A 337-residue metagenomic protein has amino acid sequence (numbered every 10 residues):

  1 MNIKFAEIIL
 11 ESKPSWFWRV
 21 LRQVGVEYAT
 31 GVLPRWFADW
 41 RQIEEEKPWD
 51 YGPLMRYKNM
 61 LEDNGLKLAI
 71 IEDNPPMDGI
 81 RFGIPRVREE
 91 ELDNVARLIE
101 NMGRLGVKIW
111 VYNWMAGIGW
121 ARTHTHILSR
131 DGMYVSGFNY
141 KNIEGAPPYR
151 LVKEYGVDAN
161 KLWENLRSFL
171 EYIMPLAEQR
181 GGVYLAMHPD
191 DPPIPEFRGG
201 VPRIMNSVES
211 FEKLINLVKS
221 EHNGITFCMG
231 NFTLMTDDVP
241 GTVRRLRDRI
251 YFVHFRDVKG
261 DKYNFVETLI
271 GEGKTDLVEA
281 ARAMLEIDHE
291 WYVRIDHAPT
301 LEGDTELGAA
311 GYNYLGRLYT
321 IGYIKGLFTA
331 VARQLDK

Functional and structural regions predicted by a protein language model:
M1-K4, E11-K13, W18-V20, G25 (+7 more regions): Histidine-acidic metal/acid-base catalytic patches
A29: Long, His/Glu/Asp-enriched segments that create or flank divalent metal/ion-associated functional microenvironments
V32-R167, E171, P175, Q179 (+1 more regions): Structural motif corresponding to the early beta-alpha repeats
L33-P34, N74-P76, Y149-V152, H188-P193 (+2 more regions): Generic detector of short, locally flexible boundary/turn motifs and exposed helical patches
I70-I71, A186, T226, R294: Generic enzyme active-site microenvironment
D73, Y112-G117, M187-D191, D296-A298: Short, well-ordered beta-to-alpha junction loops that form the rim of enzyme active sites and present histidine/acidic
R180-Y184: Noncatalytic carbohydrate-binding groove/subsite architecture in carbohydrate-active enzymes
